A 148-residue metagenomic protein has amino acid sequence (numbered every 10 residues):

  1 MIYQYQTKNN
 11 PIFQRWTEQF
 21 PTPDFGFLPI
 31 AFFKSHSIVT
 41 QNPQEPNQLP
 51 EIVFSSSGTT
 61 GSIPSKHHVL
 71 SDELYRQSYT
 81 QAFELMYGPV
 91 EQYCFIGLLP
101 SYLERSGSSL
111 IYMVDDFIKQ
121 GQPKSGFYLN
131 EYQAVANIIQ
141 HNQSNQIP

Functional and structural regions predicted by a protein language model:
M1-E91, I96-G97, Y132-Q133, Q140-S144: Nucleotide 5′-phosphate-binding alpha/beta core
Y102-P148: Conserved adenylate-forming
